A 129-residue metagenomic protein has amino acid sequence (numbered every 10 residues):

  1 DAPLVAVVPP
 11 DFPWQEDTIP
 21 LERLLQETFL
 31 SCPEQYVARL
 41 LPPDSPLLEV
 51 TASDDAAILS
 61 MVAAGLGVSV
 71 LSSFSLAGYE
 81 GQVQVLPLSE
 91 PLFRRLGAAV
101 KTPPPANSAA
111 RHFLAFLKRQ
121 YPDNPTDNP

Functional and structural regions predicted by a protein language model:
D1-L66, S75-R95, A115, R119-P129: C-terminal regulatory
P9, S73, K101-P103: Cofactor-binding loop segments of dinucleotide-utilizing enzymes, especially the Rossmann-like FAD- and NAD(P)+-binding
L96-V100: A short beta-strand structural signal in non-transmembrane regions
R111: A conserved mid-protein helix/loop that constitutes part of the nucleotide-sugar donor-binding site
